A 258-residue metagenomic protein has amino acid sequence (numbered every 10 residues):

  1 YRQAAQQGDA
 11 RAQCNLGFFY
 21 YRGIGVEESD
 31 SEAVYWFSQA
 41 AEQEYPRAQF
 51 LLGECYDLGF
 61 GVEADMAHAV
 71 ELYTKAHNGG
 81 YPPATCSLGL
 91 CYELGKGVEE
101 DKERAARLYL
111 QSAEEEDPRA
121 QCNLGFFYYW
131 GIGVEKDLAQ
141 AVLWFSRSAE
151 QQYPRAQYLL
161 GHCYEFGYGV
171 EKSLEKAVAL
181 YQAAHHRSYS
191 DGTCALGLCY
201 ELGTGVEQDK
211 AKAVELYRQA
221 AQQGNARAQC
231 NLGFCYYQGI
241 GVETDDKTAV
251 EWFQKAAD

Functional and structural regions predicted by a protein language model:
Y1-A12, E251-D258: Low-complexity/repetitive intrinsically disordered segments
Q6-D9, R22-I24, S29, E42-Y45 (+16 more regions): Short helix-capping/linker turns of helical repeat alpha-solenoids
N15-R22, L51-L58, T85-L94, L108 (+8 more regions): Hydrophobic face of amphipathic alpha-helices that form TPR/SEL1-like repeat modules and related alpha-solenoid
Y73, Y181, K247-D258: TPR/TPR-like (Sel1-like) alpha-helical repeat modules
